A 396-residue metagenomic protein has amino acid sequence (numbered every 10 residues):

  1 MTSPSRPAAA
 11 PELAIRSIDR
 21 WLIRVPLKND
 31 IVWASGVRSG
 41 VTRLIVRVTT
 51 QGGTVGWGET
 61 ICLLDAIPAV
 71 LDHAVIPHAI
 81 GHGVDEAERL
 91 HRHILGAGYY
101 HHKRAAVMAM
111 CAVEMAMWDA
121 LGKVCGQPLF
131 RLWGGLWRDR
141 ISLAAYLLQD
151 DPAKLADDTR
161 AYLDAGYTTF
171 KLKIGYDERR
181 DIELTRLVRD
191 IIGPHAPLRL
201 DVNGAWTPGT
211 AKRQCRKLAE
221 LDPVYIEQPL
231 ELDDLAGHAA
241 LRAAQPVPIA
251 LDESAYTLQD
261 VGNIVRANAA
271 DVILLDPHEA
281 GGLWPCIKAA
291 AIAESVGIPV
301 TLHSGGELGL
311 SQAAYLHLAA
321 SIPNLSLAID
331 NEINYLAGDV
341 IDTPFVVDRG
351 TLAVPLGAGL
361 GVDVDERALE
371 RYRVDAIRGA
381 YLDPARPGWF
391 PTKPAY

Functional and structural regions predicted by a protein language model:
T2-R6, A10-L27, V41, E307-Y396: Flexible C-terminal active-site loop/helix
E12, S17-D19, T49-V124, K393-P394: Metal- or metallocofactor-binding catalytic centers and their adjacent structured scaffolds across diverse enzyme
I15, V46, G53, V75 (+9 more regions): Conserved, mostly hydrophobic/aromatic
A34-S39: Short Gly/Pro-enriched turn/cap motifs at secondary-structure boundaries
G58, I141-L147, F170-L172, L198-V202 (+5 more regions): Hydrophobic faces of well-ordered beta-strands that scaffold small-molecule active sites in alpha/beta enzyme cores
P68-I76, E114, W118-D119, F130 (+5 more regions): Predominant activation on well-ordered alpha-helical scaffold segments within soluble catalytic domains
G134-Q245: Metal-dependent enolase-superfamily TIM-barrel catalytic cores that perform enediolate-based chemistry
R216, D222, D233-A250, A255-G359 (+1 more regions): Shared catalytic-loop signature of beta/alpha-barrel
